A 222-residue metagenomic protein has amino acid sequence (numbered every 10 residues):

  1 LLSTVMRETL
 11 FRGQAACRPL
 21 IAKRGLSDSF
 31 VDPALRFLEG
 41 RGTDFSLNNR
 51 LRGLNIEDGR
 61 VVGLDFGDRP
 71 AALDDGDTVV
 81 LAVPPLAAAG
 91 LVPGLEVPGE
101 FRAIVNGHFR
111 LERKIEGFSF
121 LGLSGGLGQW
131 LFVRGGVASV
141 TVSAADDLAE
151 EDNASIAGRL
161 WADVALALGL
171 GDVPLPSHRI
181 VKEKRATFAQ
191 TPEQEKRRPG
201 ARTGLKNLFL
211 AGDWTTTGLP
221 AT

Functional and structural regions predicted by a protein language model:
L1-E57, D75: Active-site/ligand-binding neighborhood in enzyme catalytic cores
L2-R7, G135-A138, T203-F209: Short coil-to-beta-strand
G42, A88-L91, L219-T222: Short, intrinsically disordered, charge-balanced linker/junction segments flanking boundaries in proteins
D44, P174-S177, N207: Conserved beta-strand segments of alpha/beta enzyme cores
F45-L47, L81, L210: A structural signal for the hydrophobic beta-strands that form the central parallel beta-sheet of Rossmann-like
N49-V181, G200-R202: Mid-domain catalytic core of redox enzymes that form a hydrophobic substrate pocket/lid adjacent to a catalytic redox
Q129-V133, E183-L210, W214-T217: FAD-binding beta-loop-beta segment adjacent to the flavin cofactor pocket
A145-D146, W214-T222: Glycine-rich phosphate/pyrophosphate-binding beta-alpha loops
